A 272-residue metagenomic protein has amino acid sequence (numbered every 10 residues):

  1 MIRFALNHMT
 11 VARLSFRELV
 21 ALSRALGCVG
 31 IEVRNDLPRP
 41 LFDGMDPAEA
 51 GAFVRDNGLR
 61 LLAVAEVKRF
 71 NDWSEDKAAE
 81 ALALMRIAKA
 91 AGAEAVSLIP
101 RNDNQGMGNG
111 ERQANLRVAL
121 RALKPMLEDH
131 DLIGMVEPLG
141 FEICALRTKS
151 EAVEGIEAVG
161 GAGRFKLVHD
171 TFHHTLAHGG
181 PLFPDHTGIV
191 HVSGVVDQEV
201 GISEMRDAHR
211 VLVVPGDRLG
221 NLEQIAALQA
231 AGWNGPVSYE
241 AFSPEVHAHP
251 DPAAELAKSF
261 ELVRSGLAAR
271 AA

Functional and structural regions predicted by a protein language model:
M1-A95, V195-I202, A257-A272: N-terminal pre-domain/capping segments
I2-H8, I31-V33, L61-E66, V96-L98 (+4 more regions): Hydrophobic faces of well-ordered beta-strands that scaffold small-molecule active sites in alpha/beta enzyme cores
M9-F16, R34-D46, K68-A78, N104-G108 (+4 more regions): Acidic-and-aromatic substrate-binding clefts and catalytic sites of carbohydrate-active enzymes
R17-E18, F53-D56, R60, D72-L167 (+3 more regions): Active-site acidic/histidine proton-transfer and metal-coordination neighborhood in alpha/beta enzyme cores
S23, E49-G51, E80-L82, A114-L116 (+4 more regions): Short, hinge-like loop/turn segments at secondary-structure boundaries
G30-V33, A122-P215: Acidic/histidine-rich catalytic cores of soluble enzymes
G216-A230: A short, acidic, amphipathic alpha-helical segment used as a generic capping/interface helix at domain edges
N234-A257: C-terminal alpha-helical cap/extension of soluble enzyme domains
